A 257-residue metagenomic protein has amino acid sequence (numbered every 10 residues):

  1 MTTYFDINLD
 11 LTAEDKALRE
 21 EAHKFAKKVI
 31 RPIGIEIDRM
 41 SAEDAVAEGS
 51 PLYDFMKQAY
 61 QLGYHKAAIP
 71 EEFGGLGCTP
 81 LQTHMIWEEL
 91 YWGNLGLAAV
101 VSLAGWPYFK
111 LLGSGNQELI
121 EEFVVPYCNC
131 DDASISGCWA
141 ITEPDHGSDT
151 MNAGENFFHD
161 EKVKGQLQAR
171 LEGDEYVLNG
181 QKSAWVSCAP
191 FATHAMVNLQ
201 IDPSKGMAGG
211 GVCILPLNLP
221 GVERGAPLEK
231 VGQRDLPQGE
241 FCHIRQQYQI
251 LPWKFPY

Functional and structural regions predicted by a protein language model:
M1-V101, E122-C130: Amphipathic, small/basic residue-rich leader segments at the start of a protein or domain
G34, L97-A104, S136-E143: Core alpha/beta catalytic barrel or barrel-like domain that forms the active/cofactor pocket in diverse metabolic
G63, I86-Y91, L215-L219, H243-Q247: Short Ser/Thr-interspersed hydrophobic loop/turn segments at strand-loop and sheet-helix junctions that line or gate
A98-I120, T150: N-terminal glycine-rich flavin-associated loop
I135-R170: A gly/ser-rich beta-alpha-beta helix-loop segment of oxidoreductase catalytic cores
N156-D160, V186-S187, P203-S204, E229-D235: Short Gly/Pro-enriched turn/cap motifs at secondary-structure boundaries
E175, N179-E223: A short core secondary-structure module
N218-P252: Flexible, small-/acidic-enriched active-site or ligand-binding loops
